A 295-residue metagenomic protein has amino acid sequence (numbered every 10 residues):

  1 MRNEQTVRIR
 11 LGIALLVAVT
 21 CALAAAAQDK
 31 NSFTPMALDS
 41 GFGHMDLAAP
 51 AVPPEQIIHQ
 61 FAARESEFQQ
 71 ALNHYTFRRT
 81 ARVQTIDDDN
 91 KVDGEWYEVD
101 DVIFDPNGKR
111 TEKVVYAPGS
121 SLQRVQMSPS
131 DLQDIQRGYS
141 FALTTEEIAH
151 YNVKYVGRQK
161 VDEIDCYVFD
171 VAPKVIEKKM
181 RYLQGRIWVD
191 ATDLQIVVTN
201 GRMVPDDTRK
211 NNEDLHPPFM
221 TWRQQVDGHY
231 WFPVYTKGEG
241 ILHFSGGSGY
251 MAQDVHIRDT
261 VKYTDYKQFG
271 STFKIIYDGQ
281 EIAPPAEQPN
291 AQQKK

Functional and structural regions predicted by a protein language model:
R2-I13: Bacterial N-terminal signal peptides that target proteins for export
T6, L16-A18, Q56, R124: Detector for intrinsically disordered, low-structure N-terminal pre-sequences
G12-A22: Bacterial N-terminal signal peptides
L23-A27: Sec/Tat signal peptide C-region and signal peptidase I cleavage site
Q28-Q184, A191-V198, R202-P217, Q225-P233 (+1 more regions): Structured extracytoplasmic
